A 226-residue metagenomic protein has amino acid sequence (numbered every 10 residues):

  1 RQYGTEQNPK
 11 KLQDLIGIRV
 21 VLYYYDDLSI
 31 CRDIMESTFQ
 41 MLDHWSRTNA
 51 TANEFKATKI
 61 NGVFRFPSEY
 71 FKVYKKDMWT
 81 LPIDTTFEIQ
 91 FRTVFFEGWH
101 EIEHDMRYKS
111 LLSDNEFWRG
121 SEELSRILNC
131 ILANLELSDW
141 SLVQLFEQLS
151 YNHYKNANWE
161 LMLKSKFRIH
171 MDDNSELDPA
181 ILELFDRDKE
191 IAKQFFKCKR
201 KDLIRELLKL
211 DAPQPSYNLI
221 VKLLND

Functional and structural regions predicted by a protein language model:
R1-L22: Active-site acidic/histidine clusters and adjacent loop/turn architecture that either coordinate catalytic ions
Q2-T5, G62-E69, L161-S175: Short, charged low-complexity intrinsically disordered segments located at boundaries of structured domains
L15-V143: Long beta-strand-rich cores associated with HINT superfamily self-processing modules
I83-N225: An acidic, glycine-/histidine-flanked metal-binding catalytic module
